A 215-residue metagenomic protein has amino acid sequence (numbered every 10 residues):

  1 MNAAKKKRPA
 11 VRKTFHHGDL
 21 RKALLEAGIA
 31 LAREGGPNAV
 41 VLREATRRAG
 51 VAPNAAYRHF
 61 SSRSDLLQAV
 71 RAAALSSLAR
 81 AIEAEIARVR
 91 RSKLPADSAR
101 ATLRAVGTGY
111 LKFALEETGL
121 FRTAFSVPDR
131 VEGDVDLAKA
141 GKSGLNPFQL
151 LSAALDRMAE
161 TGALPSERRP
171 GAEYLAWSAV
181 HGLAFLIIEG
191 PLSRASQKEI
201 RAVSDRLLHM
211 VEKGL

Functional and structural regions predicted by a protein language model:
M1-D19, V89-A96: N-terminal intrinsically disordered/low-complexity leader segments
L20-I29, A45, V70-L78, I82 (+1 more regions): Generic hydrophobic, amphipathic alpha-helix propensity
A23, A27, L31-D65, A69: Helix-turn-helix
E83-L120, A176: Hydrophobic alpha-helical connector segments
D97, T123, D134-T161, P170-Y174 (+1 more regions): Amphipathic alpha-helical packing segments from all-alpha helical-bundle domains
F113, R157-M158, W177-A195, V211-L215: Amphipathic C-terminal alpha-helical segment
L115-D134, F185-S193: Amphipathic alpha-helical segments used for helix-helix packing
